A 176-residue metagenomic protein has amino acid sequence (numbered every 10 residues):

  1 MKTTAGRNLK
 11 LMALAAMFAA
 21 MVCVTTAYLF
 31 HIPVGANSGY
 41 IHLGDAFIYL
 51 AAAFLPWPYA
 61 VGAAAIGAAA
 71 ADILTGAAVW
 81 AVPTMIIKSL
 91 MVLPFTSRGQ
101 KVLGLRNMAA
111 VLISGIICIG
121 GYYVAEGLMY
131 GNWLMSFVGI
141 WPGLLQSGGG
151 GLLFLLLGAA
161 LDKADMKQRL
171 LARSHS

Functional and structural regions predicted by a protein language model:
M1-S176: Loop-helix junctions at membrane interfaces
